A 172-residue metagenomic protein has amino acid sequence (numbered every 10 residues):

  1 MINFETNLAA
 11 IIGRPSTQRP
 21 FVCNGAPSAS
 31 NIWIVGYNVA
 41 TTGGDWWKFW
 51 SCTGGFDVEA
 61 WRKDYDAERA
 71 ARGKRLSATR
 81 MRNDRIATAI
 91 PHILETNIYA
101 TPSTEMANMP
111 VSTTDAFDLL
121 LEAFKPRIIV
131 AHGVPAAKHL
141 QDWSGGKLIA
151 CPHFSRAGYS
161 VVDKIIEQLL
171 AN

Functional and structural regions predicted by a protein language model:
M1-G13, T79-M81, M106-D118, P135-N172: C-terminal capping/extension of enzyme domains
M1-R72, T113-L120, H139-S144: Active-site and ligand/interface coordination hotspots across diverse enzymes and nucleic-acid-associated assemblies
N24, V35-Y37, T96-N97, A131-V134 (+1 more regions): Short His-Asn-centered micro-motif
T42, S103, Y159: Conserved protein kinase catalytic core
W47-A107: Short, surface-exposed acidic-centric catalytic microdomains
P91, R127, G146-K147: A structural micro-motif
F117-V134: Proline-aspartate-enriched helix->loop->beta-strand connector
